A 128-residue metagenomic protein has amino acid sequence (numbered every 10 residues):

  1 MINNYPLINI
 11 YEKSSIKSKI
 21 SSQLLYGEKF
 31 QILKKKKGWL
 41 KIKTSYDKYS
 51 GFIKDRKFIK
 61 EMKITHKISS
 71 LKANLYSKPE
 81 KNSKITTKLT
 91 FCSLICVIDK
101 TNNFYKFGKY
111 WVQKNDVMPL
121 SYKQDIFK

Functional and structural regions predicted by a protein language model:
M1: Terminal helix/beta-alpha structural elements that buttress the NAD(P)+-binding lobe
Y5, S15, K19-K128: Boundary regions of SH3-family modules and the immediately adjacent low-complexity/disordered segments in eukaryotic
